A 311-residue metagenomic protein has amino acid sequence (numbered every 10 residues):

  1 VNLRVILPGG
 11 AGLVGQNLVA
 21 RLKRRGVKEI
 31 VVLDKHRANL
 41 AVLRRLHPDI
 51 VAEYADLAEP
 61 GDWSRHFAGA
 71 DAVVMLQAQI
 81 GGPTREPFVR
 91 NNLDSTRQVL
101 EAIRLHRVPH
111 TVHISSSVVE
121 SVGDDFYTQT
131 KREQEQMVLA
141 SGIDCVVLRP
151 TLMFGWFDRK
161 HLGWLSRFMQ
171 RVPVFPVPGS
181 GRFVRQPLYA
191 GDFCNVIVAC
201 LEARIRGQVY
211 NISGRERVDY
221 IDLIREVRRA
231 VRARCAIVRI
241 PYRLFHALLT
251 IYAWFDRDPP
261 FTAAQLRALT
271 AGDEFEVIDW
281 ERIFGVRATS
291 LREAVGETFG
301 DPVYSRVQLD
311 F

Functional and structural regions predicted by a protein language model:
V5-R25: N-terminal Rossmann NAD(P)H-binding glycine-rich loop of SDR-like oxidoreductase domains
P8, L33, V73-Q77, T111-S117 (+1 more regions): SDR active-site strand-loop-helix element
V27-R37: Conserved glycine-rich Rossmann-like NAD(P)H-binding loop of the short-chain dehydrogenase/reductase
P48-Q98, A102-L105, S117-S121: NAD(P)H-binding glycine-rich loop region in Rossmannoid oxidoreductase-like domains and their noncatalytic homologs
D94-R132, S141, V146: Conserved Rossmann-fold NAD(P)-dependent oxidoreductase catalytic core, especially the SDR/UDP-sugar
Q136-W156, S166: Conserved beta-loop-beta element that borders a ligand/cofactor-binding pocket
R167-L188, V196-C200, R204, N211-S213: A conserved pocket-lining segment of Rossmann-fold NAD(P)-dependent short-chain dehydrogenase/reductase
C200-F261, F275-I278, R282-F311: Mid/C-terminal beta-alpha module of Rossmann-like enzyme folds, strongest in SDR-family dehydrogenases/epimerases
